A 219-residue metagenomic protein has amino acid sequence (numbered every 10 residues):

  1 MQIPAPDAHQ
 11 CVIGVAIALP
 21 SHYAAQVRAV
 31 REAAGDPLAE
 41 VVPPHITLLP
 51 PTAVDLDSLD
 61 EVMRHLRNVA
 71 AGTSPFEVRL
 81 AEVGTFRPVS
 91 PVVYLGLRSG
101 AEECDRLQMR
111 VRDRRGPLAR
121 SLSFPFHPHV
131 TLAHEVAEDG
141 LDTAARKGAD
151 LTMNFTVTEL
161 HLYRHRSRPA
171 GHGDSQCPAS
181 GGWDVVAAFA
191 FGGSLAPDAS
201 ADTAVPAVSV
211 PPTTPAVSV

Functional and structural regions predicted by a protein language model:
M1-E77, T85, G100-E159, P169-P211 (+1 more regions): Basic, often amphipathic N-terminal segments
G84-Y94: Short, basic/glycine-rich phosphate-binding loops at helix/coil junctions that contact nucleotide phosphates
L97: Active-site-adjacent structural patch at catalytic or cofactor/ligand-binding sites
H165-S167: Glycine-rich beta-strand-turn "strand-cap" elements at beta-sheet edges
